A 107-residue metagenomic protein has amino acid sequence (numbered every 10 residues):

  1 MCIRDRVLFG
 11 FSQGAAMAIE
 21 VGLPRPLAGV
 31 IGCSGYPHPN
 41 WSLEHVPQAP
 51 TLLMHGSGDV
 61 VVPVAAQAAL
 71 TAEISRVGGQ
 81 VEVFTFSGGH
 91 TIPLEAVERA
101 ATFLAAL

Functional and structural regions predicted by a protein language model:
M1-D5: Conserved small/polar residues in nucleotide/adenosyl-binding loops
F9-G14, A18: Gly/Ala-rich beta-loop-alpha elbow adjacent to hydrolase catalytic centers
V21-G22: Aromatic pocket-lining residues of Rossmann-like dinucleotide-binding sites
P26-P37: A conserved short beta-strand
P37-Q48: Conserved serine/cysteine hydrolase catalytic core
V46-T51, V77-Q80: Short, proline-enriched alpha-helix->beta-strand connector loops that line the catalytic pocket of alpha/beta-hydrolase
L52-H55, D59: Short beta-strand/loop motif that positions the catalytic acidic residue of the alpha/beta-hydrolase fold
A68-L107: C-terminal catalytic histidine-bearing segment of alpha/beta-hydrolase fold enzymes
